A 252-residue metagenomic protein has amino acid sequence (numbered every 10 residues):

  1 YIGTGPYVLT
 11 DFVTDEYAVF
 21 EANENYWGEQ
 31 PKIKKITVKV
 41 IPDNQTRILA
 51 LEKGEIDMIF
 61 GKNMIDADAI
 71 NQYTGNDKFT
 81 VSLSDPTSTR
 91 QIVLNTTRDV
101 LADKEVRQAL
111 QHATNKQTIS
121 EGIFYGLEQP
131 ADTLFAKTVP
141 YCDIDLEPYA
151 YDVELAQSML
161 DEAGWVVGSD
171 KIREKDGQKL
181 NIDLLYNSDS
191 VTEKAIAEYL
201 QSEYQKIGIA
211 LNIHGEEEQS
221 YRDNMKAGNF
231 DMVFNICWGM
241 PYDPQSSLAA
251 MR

Functional and structural regions predicted by a protein language model:
I2, V13-D15, P31, N76 (+5 more regions): Short, solvent-exposed loop/turn segments at the edges of secondary structure
G5-T10, A18-V19, K34-V40, M58 (+2 more regions): Short, well-ordered beta-strand elements
V8, V19-A22, S82, L101-S202: Append "and occasionally in soluble cytosolic enzymes with long acidic Gly/Pro-rich linkers
T10-E21, T37-R98, A109, E121 (+1 more regions): Extracellular/periplasmic solute-recognition and catalytic clefts
V19-K34, Y199-G208: Ligand-binding cleft/hinge of the Venus flytrap
Q45-E55, K104-E105, E198-I207, Q219-F230: Short helices/loops that flank or line small-molecule/ion binding pockets
F79, R222-R252: Acidic-aromatic pocket-rim loops
S158, K206-Y221, S246-R252: Extracytoplasmic/peripheral linker and loop segments enriched in polar/acidic and small residues with frequent Thr/Pro
